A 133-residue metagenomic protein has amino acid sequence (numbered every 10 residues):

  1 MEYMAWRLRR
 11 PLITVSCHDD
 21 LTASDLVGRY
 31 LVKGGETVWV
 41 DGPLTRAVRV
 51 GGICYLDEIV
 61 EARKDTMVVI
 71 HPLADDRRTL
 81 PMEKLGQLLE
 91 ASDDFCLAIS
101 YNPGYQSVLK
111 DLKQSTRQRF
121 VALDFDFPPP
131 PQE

Functional and structural regions predicted by a protein language model:
M1-E133: AAA+ P-loop NTPase catalytic core and its hallmark functional loops
